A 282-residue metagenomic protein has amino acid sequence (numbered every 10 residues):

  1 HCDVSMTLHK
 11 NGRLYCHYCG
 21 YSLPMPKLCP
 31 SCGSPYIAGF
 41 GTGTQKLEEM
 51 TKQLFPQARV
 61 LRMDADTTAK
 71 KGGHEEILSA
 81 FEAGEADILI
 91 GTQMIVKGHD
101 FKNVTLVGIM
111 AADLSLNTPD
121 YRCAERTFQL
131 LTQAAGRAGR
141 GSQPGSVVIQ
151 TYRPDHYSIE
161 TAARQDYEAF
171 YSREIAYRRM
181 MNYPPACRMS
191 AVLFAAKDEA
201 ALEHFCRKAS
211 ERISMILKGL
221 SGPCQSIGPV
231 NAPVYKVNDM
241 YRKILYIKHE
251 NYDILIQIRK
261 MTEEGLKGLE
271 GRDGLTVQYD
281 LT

Functional and structural regions predicted by a protein language model:
H1-E203, R207, P233-Y235, I244-L245 (+1 more regions): Inter-lobe coupling/hinge segments of SF2-like helicase ATPases
T51, A134-A138, I213-L217, T262-L266: Hydrophobic, Leu/Ile/Phe/Ala-enriched alpha-helical segments that form helix-helix packing faces
F55, I216-S221, L269-E270: Short helix-capping segments at alpha-helix termini
Q57, P144, P223, G274-T276: A generic structural signal for alpha->beta connector loops
F205-R212, I256-G265: Short amphipathic alpha-helices in soluble, non-transmembrane regions that often serve as interface/regulatory elements
E211, M215-G219, P223-N238, V277 (+1 more regions): A carboxyl-terminal module marker
K248: Short, flexible active-site recognition loops that position polar ligands and cofactors
Y252-D253, K260-T282: Generic C-terminus detector
